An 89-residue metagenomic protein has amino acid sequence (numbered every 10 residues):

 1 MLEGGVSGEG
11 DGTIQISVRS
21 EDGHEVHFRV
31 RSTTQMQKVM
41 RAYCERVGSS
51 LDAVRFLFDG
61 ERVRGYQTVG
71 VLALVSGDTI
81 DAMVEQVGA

Functional and structural regions predicted by a protein language model:
M1-A89: Ubiquitin system architectures
